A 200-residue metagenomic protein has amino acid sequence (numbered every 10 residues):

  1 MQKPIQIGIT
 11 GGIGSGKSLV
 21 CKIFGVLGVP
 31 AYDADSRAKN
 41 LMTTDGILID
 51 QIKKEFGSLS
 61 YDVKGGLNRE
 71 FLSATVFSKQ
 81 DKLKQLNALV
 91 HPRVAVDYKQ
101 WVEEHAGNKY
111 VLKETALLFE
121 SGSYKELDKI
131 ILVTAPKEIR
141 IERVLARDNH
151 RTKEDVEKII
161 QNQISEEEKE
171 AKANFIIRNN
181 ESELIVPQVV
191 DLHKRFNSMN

Functional and structural regions predicted by a protein language model:
M1-S36: Walker A (P-loop) phosphate-binding motif
K3, K194-N200: Generic C-terminal helix-cap and adjacent flexible tail
G16, D35, L86, L112 (+2 more regions): Residue-level signal for inorganic ion chemistry
L27, I49-K53, K137-L145, K153 (+1 more regions): An amphipathic alpha-helix signature
P30, S36, K129, N174-F175: Well-ordered beta-strand positions
S36-K109: ATP-dependent small-molecule kinase phosphotransfer cores that center on conserved nucleotide phosphate-binding segments
V96-H105, Y110-L145: ATP-dependent NMP and nucleoside kinases share a basic, alpha-helical "lid"
K125-E126, R147-F196: Small-molecule kinase domains that catalyze NTP-dependent phosphoryl transfer to phosphate-bearing small molecules
